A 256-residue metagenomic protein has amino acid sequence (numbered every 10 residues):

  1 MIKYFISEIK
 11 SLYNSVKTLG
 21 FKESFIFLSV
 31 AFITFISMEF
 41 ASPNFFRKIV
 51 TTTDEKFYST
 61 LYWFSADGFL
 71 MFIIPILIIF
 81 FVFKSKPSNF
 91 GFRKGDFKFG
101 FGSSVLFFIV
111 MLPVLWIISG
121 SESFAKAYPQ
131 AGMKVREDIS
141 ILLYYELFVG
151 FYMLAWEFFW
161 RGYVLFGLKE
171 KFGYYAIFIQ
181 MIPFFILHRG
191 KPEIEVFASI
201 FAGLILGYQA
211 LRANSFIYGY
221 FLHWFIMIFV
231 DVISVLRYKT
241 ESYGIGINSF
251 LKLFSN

Functional and structural regions predicted by a protein language model:
M1-N89, V232-N256: N-terminal, membrane-interfacial amphipathic/helix-forming hydrophobic leader that caps and precedes the first
S24-L28, S65, G100-V105, L142-E146 (+3 more regions): Hydrophobic alpha-helical transmembrane segments
A31-F40, F108-I117, M181-R189, F225-V235: Aromatic-anchored segments of alpha-helical transmembrane domains
I36-S42, F178, E195-L253: Functionally important transmembrane alpha-helices
F45-Y62, K84-Y152, K239-S255: Juxtamembrane helix-loop-helix connectors linking adjacent transmembrane helices in multi-pass membrane enzymes
G68-L77, F108-S121, A131-I186: Function-critical hydrophobic alpha-helical transmembrane segments in multi-pass membrane proteins
K84, E170-K171, R212-A213: Helix-loop interface residues and adjacent transmembrane-helix termini in multi-pass membrane transporters, primarily
P87, R161, L165, G203-G207: Interfacial helix-capping/hinge residues at the ends of transmembrane alpha-helices
